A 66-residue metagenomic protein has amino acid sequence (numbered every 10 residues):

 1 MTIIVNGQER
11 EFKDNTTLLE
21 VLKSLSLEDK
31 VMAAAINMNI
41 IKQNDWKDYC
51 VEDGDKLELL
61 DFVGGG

Functional and structural regions predicted by a protein language model:
M1: Short boundary/loop segments of OB/S1/cold-shock single-stranded nucleic-acid-binding domains
I4, E11-W46: Compact, glycine-rich, soluble single-domain proteins
G65-G66: Short, Lys/Arg- and Gly-enriched loop/turn segments at beta-strand edges
